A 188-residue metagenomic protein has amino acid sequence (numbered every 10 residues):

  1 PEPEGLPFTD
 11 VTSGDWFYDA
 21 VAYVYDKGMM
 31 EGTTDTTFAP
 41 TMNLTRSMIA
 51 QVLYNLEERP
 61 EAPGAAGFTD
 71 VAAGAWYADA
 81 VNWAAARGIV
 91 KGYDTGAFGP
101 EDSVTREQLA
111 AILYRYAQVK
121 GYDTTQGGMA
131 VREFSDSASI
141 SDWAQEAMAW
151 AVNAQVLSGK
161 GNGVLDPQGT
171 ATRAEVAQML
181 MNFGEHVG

Functional and structural regions predicted by a protein language model:
P1-Y18, E31-A80, R87-E107, L113-Q145 (+2 more regions): Feature responds to low-complexity, polar/acidic, surface-exposed segments characteristic of secreted/exported proteins
Y18-D19, D26: Gly/Ser-centered flexible loop/linker motifs
D26-G28, Q155: Tandem repeat domain/solenoid detector
M148: Catalytic cores of secreted/periplasmic or lumenal enzymes
V176-Q178: Short, structured beta-strand segments at or near domain termini in extracellular proteins/domains
